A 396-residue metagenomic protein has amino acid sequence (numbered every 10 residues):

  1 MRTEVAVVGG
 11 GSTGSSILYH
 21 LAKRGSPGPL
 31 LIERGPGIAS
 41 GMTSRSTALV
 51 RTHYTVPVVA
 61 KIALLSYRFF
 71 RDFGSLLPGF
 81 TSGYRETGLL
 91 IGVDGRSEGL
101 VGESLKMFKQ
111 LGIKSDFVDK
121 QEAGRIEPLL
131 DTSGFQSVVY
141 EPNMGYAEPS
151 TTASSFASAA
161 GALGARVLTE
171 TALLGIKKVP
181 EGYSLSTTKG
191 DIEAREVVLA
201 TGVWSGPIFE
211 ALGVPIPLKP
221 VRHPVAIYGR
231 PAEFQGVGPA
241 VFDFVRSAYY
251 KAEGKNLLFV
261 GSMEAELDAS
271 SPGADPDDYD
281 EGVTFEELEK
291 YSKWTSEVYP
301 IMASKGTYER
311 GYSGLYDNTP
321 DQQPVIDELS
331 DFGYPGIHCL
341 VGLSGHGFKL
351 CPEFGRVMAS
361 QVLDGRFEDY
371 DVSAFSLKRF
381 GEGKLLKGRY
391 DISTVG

Functional and structural regions predicted by a protein language model:
M1-T13: Beta1/beta-strand and adjacent pyrophosphate-binding region of the FAD-binding site in flavoprotein oxidoreductases
A22-M42: Glycine-rich FAD pyrophosphate-binding loop
A39, D191-P239: Central helical "cap/lid" subdomain
T47-I126, S247-Y249: Dinucleotide-binding Rossmann-like beta1-alpha1 core, especially the glycine-rich loop that anchors the ADP
F80-V93, S104-L105, L111, S115-K120 (+3 more regions): Helix-loop-beta segment of a Rossmann-like dinucleotide-binding subdomain
Y140-R195: Helical element adjacent to the flavin cofactor pocket in flavoenzyme catalytic cores
P231-G336: Active-site lid/adjacent beta-loop-alpha segment flanking the redox-cofactor pocket in flavoenzymes
K293-G396: C-terminal catalytic lobe of FAD-dependent flavoproteins
